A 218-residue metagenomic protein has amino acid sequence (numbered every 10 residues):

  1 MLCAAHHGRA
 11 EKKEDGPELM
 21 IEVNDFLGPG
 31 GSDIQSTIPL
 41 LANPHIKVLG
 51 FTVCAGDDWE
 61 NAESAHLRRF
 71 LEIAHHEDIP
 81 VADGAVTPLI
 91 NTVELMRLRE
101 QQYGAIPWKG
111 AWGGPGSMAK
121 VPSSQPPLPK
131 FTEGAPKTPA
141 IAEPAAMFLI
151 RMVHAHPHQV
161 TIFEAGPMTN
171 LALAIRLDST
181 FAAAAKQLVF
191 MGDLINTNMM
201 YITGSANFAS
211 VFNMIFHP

Functional and structural regions predicted by a protein language model:
C3, H7-P218: N-terminal acidic, glycine/proline-rich low-complexity segments
